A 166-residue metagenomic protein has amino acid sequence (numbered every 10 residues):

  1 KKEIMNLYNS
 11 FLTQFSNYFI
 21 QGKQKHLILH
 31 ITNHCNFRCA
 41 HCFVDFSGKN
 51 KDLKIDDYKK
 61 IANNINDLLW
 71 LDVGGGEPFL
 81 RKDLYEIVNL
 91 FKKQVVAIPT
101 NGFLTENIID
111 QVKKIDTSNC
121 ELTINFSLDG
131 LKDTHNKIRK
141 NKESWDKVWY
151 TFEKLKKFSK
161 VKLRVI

Functional and structural regions predicted by a protein language model:
E3-E121: Conserved alpha-helical substructure of the radical SAM core
L53, R139-K147: Alpha-helix N-cap and loop-to-helix initiation/capping positions
D57-K60, K147, T151: Well-ordered alpha-helical segments embedded in enzymatic catalytic cores
P78, G102-E106, F126-N141: Conserved radical SAM core fold
C120-I124, V161-L163: Residue-level recognition of the N-termini of beta-strands and the immediately preceding loop/turn
F152-I166: Conserved strand-turn element in the central/C-terminal portion of the radical SAM core barrel that lines
